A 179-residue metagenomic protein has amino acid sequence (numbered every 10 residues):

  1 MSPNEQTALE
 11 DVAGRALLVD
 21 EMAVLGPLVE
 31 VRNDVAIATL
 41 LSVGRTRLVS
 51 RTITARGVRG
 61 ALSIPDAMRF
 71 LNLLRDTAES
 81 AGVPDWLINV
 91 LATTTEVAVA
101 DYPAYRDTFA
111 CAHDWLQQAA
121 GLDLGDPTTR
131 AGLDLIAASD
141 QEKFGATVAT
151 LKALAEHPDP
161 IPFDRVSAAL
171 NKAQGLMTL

Functional and structural regions predicted by a protein language model:
M1-L179: A preference for well-ordered globular domain cores that mediate specific macromolecular interactions or catalysis
